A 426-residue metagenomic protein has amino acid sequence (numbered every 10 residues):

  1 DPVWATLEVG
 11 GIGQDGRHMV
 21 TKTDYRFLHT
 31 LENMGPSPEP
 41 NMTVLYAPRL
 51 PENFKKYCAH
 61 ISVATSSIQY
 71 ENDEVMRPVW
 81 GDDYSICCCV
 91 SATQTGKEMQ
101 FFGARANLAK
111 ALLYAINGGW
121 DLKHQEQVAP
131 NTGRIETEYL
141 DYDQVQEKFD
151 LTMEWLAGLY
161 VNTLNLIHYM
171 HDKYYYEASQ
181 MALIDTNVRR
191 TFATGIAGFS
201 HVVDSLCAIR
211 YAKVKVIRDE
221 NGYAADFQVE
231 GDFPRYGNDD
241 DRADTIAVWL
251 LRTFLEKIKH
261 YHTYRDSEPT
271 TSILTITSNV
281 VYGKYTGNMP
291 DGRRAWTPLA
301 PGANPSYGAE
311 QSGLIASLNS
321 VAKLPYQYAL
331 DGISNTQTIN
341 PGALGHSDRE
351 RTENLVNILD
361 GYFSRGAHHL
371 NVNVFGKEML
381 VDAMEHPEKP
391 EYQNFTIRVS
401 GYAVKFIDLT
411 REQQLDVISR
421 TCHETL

Functional and structural regions predicted by a protein language model:
D1-L426: Conserved catalytic cores of very large enzyme subunits
